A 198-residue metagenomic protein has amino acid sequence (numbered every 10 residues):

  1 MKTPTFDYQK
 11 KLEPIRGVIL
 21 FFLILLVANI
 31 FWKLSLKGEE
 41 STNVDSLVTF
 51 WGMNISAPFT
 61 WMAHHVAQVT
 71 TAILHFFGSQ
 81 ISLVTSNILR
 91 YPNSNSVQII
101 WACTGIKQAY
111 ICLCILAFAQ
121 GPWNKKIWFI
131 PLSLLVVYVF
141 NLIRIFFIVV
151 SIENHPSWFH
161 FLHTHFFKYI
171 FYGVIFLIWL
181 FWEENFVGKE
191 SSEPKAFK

Functional and structural regions predicted by a protein language model:
M1-K198: Hydrophobic N-terminal alpha-helices or hydrophobic patches in metabolic proteins across all domains of life
